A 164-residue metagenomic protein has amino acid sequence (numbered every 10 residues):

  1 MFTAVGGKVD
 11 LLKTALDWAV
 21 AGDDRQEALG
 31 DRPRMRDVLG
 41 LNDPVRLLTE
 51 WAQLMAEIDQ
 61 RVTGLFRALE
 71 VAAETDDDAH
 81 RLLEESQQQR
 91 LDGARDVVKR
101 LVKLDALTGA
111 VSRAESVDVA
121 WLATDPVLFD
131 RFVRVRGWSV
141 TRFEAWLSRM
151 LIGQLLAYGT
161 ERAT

Functional and structural regions predicted by a protein language model:
F2-G6: Base-recognition residues in the alpha-helical recognition helix of bacterial helix-turn-helix
K8-D10, T14-D17, A21-Q60, V117: Hydrophobic alpha-helical connector segments
T14-A15, A72, V135: Residue-level signal for well-ordered alpha-helical positions
D31-R34, E70-D76, V111: Short linear capping/connector segments at secondary-structure termini
D37, T141-T164: Charge-rich, low-complexity intrinsically disordered segments
E50-E70, D77-D105, A114-D118, A145 (+1 more regions): Amphipathic alpha-helical packing segments from all-alpha helical-bundle domains
D96-R100, V117-W138, G153-R162: Amphipathic C-terminal alpha-helical segment
